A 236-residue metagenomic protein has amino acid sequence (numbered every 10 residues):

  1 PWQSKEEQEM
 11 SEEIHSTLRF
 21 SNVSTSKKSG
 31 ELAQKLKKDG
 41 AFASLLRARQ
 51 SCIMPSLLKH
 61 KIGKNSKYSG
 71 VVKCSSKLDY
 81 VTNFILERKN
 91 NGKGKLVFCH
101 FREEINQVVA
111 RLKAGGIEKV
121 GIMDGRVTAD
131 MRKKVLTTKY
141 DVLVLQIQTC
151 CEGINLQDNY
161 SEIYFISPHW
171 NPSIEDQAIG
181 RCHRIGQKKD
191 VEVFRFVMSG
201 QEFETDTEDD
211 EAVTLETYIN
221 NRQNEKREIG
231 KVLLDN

Functional and structural regions predicted by a protein language model:
P1-E7, K27-N155, D235-N236: Conserved Helicase C-terminal RecA-like lobe
P1-R19: RecA-like P-loop NTPase motor core
T17-S29: Cytochrome P450 catalytic domain signature, combining two hallmark sequence patches
G94, K119, E162, D190-E192: Residues at the starts of beta-strands that form the adenosine-phosphate
I105-V109, M131-K133, L143-D190: SF2 helicase motor core recognition
W170-N236: A conserved SF2-helicase RecA2
